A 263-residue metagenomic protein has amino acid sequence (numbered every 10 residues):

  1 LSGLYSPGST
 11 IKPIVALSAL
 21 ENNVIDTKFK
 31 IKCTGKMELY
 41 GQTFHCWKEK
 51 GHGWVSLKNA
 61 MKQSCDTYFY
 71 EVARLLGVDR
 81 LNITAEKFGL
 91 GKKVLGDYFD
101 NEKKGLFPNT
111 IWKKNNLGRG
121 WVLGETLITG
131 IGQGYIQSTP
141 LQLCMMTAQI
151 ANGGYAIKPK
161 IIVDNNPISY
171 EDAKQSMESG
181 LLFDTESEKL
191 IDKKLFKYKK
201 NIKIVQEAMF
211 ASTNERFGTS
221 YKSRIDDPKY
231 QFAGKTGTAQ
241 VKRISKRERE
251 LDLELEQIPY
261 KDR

Functional and structural regions predicted by a protein language model:
L1-S9, I14-R263: Beta-lactam-recognizing serine transpeptidase/beta-lactamase-like catalytic domain environment
